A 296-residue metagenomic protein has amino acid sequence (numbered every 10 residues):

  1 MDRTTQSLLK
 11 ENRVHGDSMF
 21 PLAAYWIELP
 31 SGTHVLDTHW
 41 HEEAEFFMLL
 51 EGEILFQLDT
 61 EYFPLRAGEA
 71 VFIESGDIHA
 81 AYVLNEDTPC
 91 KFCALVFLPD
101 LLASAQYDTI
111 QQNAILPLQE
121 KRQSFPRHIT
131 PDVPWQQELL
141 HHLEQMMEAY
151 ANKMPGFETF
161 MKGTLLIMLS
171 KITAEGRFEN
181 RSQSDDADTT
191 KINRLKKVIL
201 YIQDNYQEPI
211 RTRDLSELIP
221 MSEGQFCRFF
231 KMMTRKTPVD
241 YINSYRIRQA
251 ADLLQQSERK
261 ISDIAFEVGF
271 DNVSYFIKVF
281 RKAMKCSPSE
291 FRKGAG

Functional and structural regions predicted by a protein language model:
D2-A24, I78-E148, G176-F178: A hydrophobic/aromatic-rich effector-binding and dimerization subdomain of bacterial HTH-type transcriptional regulators
A24-H41: Conserved short histidine dyad/triad with adjacent acidic residue
H39-F56, F72: Short, conserved beta-strand element in jelly-roll/cupin
L50, Q123, L140-A151, I199 (+2 more regions): Regular secondary-structure segments
T60-S75: Short acidic-glycine-tyrosine-enriched beta hairpin
V133-Q137, Y150-I167: All-alpha amphipathic helical-bundle segments outside canonical DNA-binding/catalytic cores that form hydrophobic
K171-F178, K197-R248, R259-G294: Basic/polar phosphate-binding segments, predominantly the helix-turn-helix DNA-binding elements of transcriptional
